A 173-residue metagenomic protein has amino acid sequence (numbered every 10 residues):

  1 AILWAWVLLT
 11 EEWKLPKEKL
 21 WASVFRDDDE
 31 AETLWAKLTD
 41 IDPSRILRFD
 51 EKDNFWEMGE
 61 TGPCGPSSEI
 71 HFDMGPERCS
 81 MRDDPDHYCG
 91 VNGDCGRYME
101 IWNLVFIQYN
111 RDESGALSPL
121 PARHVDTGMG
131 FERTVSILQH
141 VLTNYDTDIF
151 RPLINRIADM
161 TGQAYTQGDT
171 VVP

Functional and structural regions predicted by a protein language model:
A1-P173: Structured aminoacyl-transfer and RNA-binding surfaces used for tRNA recognition/handling in the translation apparatus
